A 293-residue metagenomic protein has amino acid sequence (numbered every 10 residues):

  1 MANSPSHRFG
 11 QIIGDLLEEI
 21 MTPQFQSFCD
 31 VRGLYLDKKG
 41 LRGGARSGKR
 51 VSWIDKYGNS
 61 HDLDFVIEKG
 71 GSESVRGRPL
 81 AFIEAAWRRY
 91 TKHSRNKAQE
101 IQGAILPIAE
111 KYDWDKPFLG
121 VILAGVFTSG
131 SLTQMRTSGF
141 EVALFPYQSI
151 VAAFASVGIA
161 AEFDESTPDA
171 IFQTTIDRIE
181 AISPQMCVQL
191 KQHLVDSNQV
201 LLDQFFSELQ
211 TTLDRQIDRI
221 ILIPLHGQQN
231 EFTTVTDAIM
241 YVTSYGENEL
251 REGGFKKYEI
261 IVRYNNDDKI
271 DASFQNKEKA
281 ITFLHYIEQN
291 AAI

Functional and structural regions predicted by a protein language model:
M1-R42, Q192-L201, A291-I293: Interdomain/boundary linker segments immediately adjacent to catalytic/signaling cores
H7, Q11, D15, D55 (+2 more regions): Short, charged/polar micro-motifs that form catalytic or ligand-binding hotspots
I13-M21, G58-D62, Y90-E100: Phosphate/oxyanion-binding active-site loops and adjacent basic polyanion-contact surfaces
L17-G33, K69, A104-Y112, L209 (+2 more regions): Hydrophobic, Leu/Ile/Phe/Ala-enriched alpha-helical segments that form helix-helix packing faces
D37-R76: Active-site metal-binding core of divalent-cation-utilizing nuclease and nuclease-like domains
R78-A81, A85-L144: Catalytic cores of nucleic-acid endonucleases
F140-I293: Non-catalytic C-terminal interaction segments of nucleic acid-processing enzymes
